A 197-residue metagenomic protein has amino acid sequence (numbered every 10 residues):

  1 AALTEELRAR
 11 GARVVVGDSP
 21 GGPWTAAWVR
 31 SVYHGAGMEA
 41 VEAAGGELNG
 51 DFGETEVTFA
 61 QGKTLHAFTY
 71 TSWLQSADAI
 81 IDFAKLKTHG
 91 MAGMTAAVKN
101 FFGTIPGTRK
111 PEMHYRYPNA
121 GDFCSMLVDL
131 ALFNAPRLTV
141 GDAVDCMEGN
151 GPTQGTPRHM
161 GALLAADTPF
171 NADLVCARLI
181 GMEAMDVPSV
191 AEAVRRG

Functional and structural regions predicted by a protein language model:
A1-G197: N-terminal and secondary-structure boundary signal
